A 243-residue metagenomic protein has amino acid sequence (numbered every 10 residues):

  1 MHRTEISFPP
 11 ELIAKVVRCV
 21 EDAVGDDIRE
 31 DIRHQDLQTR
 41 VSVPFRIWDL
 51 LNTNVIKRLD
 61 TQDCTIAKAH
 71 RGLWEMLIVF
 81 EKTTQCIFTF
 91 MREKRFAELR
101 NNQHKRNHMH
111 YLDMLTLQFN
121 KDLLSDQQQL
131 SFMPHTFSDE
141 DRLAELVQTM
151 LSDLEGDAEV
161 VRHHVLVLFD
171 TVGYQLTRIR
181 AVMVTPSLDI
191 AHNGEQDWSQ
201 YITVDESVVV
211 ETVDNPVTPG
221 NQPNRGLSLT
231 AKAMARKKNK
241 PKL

Functional and structural regions predicted by a protein language model:
M1-R46: Interdomain/boundary linker segments immediately adjacent to catalytic/signaling cores
A14, R18, D141-S152: Polar/charged alpha-helical tracts
H34-L37, S42-A69: Short N-terminal edge-element motif at the start of the domain
L59-T89: A short acidic/basic microdomain associated with nuclease active sites
K82-T83, E93-K94, V182-M183: Secondary-structure transition/turn motif
C86-A144: A recognition module on extended beta-rich or small alphabeta surfaces enriched in W/G with H and D/E
E145-L243: Glycine-rich, aromatic-bearing surface loops/beta-hairpins
